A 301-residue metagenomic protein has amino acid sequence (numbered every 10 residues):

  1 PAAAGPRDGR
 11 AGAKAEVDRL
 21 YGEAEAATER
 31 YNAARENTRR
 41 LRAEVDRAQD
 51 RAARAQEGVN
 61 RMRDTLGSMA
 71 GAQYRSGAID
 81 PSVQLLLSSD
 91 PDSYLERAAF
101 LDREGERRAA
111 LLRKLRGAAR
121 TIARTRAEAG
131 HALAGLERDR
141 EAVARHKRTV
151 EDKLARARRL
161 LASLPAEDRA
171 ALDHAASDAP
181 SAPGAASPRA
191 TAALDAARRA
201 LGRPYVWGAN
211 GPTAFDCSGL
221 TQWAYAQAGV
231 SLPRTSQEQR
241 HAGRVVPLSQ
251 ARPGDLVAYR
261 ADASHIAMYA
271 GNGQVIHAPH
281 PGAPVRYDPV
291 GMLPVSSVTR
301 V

Functional and structural regions predicted by a protein language model:
A2-G71, D92-L95, A99-P204, V301: Intrinsically disordered, low-complexity, Pro/Ser/Thr/Asn/Gly/Ala-rich spacer/linker segments adjacent to signal
R51-A53, S82-S89, A157-L164, S231-P233 (+2 more regions): Short, exposed beta-strand "edge-strand" segments with a Pro/Gly-rich flavor and a Y/T-containing core
R61, D80-S82, S89, E96 (+3 more regions): Extracytoplasmic
D64, S68, Y74-D80, L85 (+1 more regions): Amphipathic heptad-repeat alpha-helical coiled-coil "stalk/arm" segments that mediate oligomerization and long-range
R75, R103-E104, V230, P284: Residue-level marker of structural boundaries
Q84-L86, A119, R124-E128, D152-S163 (+2 more regions): Short, highly charged low-complexity linear segments
P180-V301: Peptidoglycan cell-wall recognition and remodeling modules
